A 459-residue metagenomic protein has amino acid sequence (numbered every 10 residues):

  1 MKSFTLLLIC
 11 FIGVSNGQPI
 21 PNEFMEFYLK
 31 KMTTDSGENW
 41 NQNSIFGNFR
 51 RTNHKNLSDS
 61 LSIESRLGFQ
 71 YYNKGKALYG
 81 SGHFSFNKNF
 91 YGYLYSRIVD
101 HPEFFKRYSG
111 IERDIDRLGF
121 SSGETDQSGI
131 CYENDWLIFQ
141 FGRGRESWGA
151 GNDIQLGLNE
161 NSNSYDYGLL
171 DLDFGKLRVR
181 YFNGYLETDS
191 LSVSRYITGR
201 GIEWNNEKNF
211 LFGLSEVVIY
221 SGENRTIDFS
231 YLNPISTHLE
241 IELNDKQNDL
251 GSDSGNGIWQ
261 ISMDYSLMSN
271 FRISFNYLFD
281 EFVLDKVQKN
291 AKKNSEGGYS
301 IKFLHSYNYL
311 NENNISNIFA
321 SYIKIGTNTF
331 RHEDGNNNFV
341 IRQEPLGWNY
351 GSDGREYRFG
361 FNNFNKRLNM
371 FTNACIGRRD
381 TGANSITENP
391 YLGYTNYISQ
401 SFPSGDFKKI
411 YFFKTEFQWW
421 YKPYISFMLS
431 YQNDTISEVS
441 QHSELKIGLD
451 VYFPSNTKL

Functional and structural regions predicted by a protein language model:
S3-I12: Sec-dependent N-terminal signal peptides
G13-G17: Sec/Tat signal peptide C-region and signal peptidase I cleavage site
P19-L211, V217-V218, G222, K289-D353: Outer-membrane beta-barrel channel domains
F210-V218, E223-L459: Exposed, low-structure sequence patches enriched in small/polar residues
